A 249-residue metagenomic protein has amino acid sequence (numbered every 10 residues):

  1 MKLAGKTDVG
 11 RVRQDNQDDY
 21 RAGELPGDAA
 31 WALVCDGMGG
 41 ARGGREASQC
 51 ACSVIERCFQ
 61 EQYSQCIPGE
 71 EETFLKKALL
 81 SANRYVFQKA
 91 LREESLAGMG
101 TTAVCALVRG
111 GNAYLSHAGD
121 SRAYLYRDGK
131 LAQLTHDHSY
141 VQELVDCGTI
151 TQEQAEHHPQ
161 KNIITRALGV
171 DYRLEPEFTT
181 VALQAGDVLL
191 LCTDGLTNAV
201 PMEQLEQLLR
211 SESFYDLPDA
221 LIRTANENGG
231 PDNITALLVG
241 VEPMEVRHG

Functional and structural regions predicted by a protein language model:
M1-G249: PP2C/PPM-type serine/threonine phosphatase catalytic domain
